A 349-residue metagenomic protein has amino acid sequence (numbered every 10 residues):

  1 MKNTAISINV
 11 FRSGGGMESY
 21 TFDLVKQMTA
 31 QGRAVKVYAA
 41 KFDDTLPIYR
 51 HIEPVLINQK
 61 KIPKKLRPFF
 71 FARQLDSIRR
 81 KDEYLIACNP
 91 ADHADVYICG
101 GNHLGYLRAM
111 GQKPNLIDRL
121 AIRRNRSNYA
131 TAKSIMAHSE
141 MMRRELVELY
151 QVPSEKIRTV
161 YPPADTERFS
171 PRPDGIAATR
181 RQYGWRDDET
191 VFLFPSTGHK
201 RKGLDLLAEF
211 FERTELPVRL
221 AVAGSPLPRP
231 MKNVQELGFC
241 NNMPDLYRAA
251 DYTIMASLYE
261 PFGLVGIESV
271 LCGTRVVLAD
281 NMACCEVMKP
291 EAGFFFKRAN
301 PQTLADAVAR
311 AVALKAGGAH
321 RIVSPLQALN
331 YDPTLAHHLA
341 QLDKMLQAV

Functional and structural regions predicted by a protein language model:
M141, P163: Carbohydrate-associated surface elements
R186-K202, A208-F211: Conserved donor-binding/catalytic core segment of Leloir-type glycosyltransferases
F239, L246-A250: Short alpha-helical donor nucleotide-sugar binding micro-motif in glycosyltransferases
L258: Aromatic "clamp/platform" in nucleotide-sugar-dependent glycosyltransferases that forms part of the donor/acceptor
G263-G266, C284: Short glycine/serine-rich donor-binding loops of glycosyltransferases
R275-L278: Short hydrophobic beta-strand element within catalytic cores of glycosyltransferases and related nucleotide-activated
P290, F294-Q302, R310-A316: Conserved acidic donor-binding segment of nucleotide-sugar-dependent glycosyltransferases
A316-Q347: A charged, aromatic-enriched C-terminal amphipathic alpha-helix characteristic of glycosyltransferases across folds
